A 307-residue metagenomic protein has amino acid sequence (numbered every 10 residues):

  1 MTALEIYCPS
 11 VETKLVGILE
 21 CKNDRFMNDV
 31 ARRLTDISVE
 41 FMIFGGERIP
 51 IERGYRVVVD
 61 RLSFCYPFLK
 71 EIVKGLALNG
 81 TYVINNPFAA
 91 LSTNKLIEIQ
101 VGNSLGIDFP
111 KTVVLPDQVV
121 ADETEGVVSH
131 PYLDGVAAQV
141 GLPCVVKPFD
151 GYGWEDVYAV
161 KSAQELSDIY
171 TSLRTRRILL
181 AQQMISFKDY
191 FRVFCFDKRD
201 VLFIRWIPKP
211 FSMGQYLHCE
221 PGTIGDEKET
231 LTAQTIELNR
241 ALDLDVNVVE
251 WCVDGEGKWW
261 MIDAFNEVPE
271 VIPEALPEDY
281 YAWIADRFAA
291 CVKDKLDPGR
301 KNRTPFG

Functional and structural regions predicted by a protein language model:
T2-E20, G80, F88-Y190, C219-P221 (+2 more regions): Active-site nucleotide/adenylate-binding loops and adjacent lid/helix of ATP-dependent enzymes
E20-T124: Conserved N-proximal alpha/beta basic substrate-recognition cap immediately N-terminal to, or forming the N-lobe
R33, L105, V136, E237-A241: Generic non-transmembrane alpha-helical segments
I37, I107-D108, G141, A241-D245: Short secondary-structure junctions
I72, L133, T235: Aromatic/hydrophobic pocket-lining residues that form π-stacking "cages" and hydrophobic walls in ligand
K161-S167, T171-L242, V253-W260, F265-K293: ATP-dependent carboxylate/phosphate-activation module, predominantly the ATP-grasp catalytic core and closely related
K295-G307: Peripheral (often C-terminal) accessory segments that flank ATP-dependent C-N-forming ligase machineries
